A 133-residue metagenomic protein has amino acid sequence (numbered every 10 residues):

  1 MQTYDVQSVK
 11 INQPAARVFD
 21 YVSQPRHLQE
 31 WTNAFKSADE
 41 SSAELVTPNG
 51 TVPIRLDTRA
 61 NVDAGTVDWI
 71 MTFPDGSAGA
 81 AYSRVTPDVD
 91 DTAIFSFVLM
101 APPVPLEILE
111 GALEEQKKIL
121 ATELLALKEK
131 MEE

Functional and structural regions predicted by a protein language model:
M1-A38: Hydrophobic ligand-binding cavity/cleft-lining segments
Q2-S8, P53, T66, A78-A80 (+1 more regions): Intrinsic-disorder/low-complexity, polar/charged segments enriched in Ser/Thr/Lys/Arg/Asp/Glu/Gln
Q7-V9, I54-A60, M71, G79-P87: Hydrophobic/aromatic beta-strand elements that line small-molecule binding cavities or substrate pockets in beta-rich
P14, G50, D63-A64, D88-T92: Short strand-connecting beta-turns/loops that link adjacent beta-strands
R17-V22, L28, T58, W69 (+2 more regions): Hydrophobic pocket/interface hotspot
D39-S42, V89: Residue-level recognition of beta-strand termini and adjacent short loop/turns
A43-N49, V67-P74: Short beta-strand segments that buttress and anchor functional surface loops
F73-E133: Beta-strand/loop substructures that line and gate deep hydrophobic ligand-binding cavities in soluble
